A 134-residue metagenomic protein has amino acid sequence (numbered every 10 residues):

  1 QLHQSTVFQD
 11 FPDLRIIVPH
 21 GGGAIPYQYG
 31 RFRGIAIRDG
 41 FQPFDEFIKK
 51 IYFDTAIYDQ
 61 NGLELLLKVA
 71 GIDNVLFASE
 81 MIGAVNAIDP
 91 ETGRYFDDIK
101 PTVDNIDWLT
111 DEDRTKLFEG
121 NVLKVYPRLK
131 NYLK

Functional and structural regions predicted by a protein language model:
Q1-L76, K130-K134: Catalytic pocket-lining loop regions of alpha/beta-barrel enzymes, especially the amidohydrolase/enolase/GH5 lineages
T6, L14, F53, N61-L65 (+2 more regions): Mid-to-C-terminal alpha-helical segments outside catalytic/metal-binding sites
